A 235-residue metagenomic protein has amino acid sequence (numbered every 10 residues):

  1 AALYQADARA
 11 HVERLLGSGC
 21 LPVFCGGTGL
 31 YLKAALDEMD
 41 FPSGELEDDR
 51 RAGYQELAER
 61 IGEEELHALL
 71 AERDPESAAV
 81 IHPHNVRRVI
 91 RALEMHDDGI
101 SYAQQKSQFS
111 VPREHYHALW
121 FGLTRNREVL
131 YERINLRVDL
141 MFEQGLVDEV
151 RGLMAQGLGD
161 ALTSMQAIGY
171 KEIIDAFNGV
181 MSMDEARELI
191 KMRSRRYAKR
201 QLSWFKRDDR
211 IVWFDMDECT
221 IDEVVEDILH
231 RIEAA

Functional and structural regions predicted by a protein language model:
A1-A235: Phosphate/pyrophosphate-binding catalytic cores of soluble transferases and nucleic-acid-acting enzymes
